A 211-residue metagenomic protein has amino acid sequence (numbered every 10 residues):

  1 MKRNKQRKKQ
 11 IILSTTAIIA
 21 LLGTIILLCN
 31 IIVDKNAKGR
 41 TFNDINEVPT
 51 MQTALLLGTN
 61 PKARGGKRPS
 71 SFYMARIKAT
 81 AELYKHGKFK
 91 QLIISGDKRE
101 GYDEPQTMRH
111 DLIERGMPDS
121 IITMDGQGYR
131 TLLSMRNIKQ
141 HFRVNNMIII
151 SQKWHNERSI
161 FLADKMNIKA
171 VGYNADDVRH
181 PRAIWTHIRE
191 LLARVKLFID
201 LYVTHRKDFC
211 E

Functional and structural regions predicted by a protein language model:
K2-V48, F209-E211: N-terminal membrane-anchoring alpha-helices
N4-I12, H180, I184, I188-L191: Structural motif marking the loop-to-transmembrane transition
N30-H187: A structural signal for short, hydrophobic/glycine-enriched beta-strand patches
L162, R206-E211: Extended, charge-rich low-complexity interaction segments
I184-R206: A transmembrane-helix-recognition feature enriched in membrane-embedded lipid enzymes and envelope glyco-/phospholipid
